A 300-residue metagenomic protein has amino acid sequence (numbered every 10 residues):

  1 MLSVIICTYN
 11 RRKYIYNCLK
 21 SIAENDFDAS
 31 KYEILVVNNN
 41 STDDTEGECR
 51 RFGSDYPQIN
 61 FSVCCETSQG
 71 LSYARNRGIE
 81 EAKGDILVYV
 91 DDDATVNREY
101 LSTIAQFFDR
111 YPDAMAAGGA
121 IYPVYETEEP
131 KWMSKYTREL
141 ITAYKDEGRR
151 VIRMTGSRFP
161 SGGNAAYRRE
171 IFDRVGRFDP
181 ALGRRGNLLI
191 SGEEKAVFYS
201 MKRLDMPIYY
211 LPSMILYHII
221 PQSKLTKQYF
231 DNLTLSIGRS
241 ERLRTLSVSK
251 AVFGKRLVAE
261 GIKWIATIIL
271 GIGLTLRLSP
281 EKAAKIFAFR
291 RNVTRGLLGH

Functional and structural regions predicted by a protein language model:
R11-N25: Short, well-formed alpha-helical segments that are part of the catalytic scaffolds of diverse glycosyltransferases
S21, N38-G47, A94: A conserved acidic beta->alpha catalytic loop
E66-A82, T103: Glycine-rich, basic loop-to-helix element that forms the pyrophosphate-binding segment of sugar-nucleotide handling
L87: Short aromatic/hydrophobic "clamp" motif used to bind/position activated sugar donors
E99-M133: Conserved donor NDP-sugar-binding/catalytic core segment of glycosyltransferases
Y136-R158: Short, flexible, basic/aromatic active-site loop/helix in glycosyltransferases
G162-Y167, I171-G176, A181-M214: A short, conserved alpha-helix in the catalytic core of glycosyltransferases
N232-S240, L246-H300: Non-catalytic, C-terminal membrane-associated alpha-helical segments of glycosyltransferases
